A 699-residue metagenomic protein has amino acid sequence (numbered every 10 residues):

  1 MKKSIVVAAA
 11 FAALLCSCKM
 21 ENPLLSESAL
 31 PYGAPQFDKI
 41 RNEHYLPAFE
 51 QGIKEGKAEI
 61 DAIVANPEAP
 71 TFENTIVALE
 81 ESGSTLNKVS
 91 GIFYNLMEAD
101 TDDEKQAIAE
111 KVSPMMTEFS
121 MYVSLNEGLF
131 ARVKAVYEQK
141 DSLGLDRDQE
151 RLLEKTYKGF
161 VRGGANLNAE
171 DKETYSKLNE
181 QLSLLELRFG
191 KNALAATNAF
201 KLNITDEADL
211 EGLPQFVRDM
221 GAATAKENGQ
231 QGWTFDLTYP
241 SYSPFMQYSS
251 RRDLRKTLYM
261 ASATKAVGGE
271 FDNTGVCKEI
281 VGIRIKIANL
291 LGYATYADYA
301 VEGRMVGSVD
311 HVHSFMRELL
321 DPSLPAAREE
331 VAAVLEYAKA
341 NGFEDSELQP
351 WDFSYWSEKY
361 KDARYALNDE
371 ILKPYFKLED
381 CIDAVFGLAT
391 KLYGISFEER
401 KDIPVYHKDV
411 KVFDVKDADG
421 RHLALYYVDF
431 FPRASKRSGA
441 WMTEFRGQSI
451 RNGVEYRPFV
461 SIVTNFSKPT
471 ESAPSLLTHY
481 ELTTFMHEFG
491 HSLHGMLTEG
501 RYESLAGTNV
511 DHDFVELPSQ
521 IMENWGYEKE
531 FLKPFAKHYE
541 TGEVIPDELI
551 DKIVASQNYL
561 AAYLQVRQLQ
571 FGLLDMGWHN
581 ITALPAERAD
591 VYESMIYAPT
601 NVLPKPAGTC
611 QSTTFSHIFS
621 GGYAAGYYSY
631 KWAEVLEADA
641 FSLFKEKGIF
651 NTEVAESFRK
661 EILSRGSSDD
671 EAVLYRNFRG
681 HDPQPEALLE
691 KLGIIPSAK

Functional and structural regions predicted by a protein language model:
M1-S4: Positively charged n-region of N-terminal signal peptides that target proteins for export
V6-F11: Sec-dependent N-terminal signal peptides
L15-S17: C-terminal motif of bacterial Sec signal peptides marking the signal peptidase cleavage site
K19-H44, Q51, D219, G232-T234 (+9 more regions): C-terminal, non-catalytic "cap/extension" segments appended to globular domains
E21-L213, F644: N-terminal helix-rich structural modules
A29-H44, F93-V112, A135-K177, D236-G275 (+6 more regions): Short His/Asp/Glu-rich catalytic/ion-coordination signatures at enzyme active sites or charged loops
L152, K191, A196-D236, I283 (+5 more regions): Active-site-proximal, well-structured secondary-structure segments within enzyme catalytic domains
S467-M486: Short pre-active-site segment immediately N-terminal to the catalytic Zn-binding motif
